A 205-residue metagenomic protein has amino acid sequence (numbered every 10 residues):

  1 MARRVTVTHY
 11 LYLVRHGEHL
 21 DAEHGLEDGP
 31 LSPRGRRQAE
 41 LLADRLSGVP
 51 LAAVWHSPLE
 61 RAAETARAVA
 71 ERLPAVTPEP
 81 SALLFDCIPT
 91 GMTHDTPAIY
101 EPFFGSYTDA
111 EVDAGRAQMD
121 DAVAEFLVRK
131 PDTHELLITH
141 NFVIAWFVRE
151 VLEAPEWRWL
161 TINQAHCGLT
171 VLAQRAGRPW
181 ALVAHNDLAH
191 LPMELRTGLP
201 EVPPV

Functional and structural regions predicted by a protein language model:
M1-A2, E156-L160, G198, V205: Short, P/G- and charge-enriched loop/turn segments at secondary-structure junctions
H9-V69, V112-D120: Loop-to-helix element that buttresses phosphate recognition and phosphoryl-transfer chemistry
L11, T133-T139: Generic beta-sheet signal
H19, V143-I144: Short active-site segment of divalent metal-dependent hydrolases/proteases that encodes the spacing between
E40-D109, P204-V205: Phosphate-coordination/substrate-recognition cap region in phosphate-metabolizing enzymes
G105-T133: Internal catalytic-core helix/loop-beta-alpha segment that presents or stabilizes conserved functional determinants
P155-A181: Domain-level recognition of soluble alpha/beta enzyme cores, biased toward histidine phosphatases/phosphomutases
V183-V205: Acidic, His/Gly-rich catalytic cores of divalent-metal-dependent hydrolytic chemistry
